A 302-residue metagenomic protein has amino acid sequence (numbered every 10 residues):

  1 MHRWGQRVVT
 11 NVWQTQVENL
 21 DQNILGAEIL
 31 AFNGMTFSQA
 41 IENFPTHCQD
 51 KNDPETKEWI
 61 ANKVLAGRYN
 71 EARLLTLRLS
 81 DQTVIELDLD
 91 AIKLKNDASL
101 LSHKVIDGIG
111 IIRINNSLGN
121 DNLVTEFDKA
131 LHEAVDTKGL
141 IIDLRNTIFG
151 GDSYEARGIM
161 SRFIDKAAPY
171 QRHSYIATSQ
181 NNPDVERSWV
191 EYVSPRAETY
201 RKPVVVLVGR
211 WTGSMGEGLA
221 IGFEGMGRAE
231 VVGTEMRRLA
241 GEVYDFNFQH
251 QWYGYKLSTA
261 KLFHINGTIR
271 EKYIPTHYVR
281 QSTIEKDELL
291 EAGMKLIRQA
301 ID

Functional and structural regions predicted by a protein language model:
M1-L140, L144-G150, P169, Y244-F246 (+3 more regions): Flexible, low-complexity junctional segments that flank or bridge functional domains
V12-W13, R113-S117, D143-T147, S174-I176 (+3 more regions): Active-site-proximal beta-strand/loop segments in catalytic clefts of secreted hydrolases
L20, M35, S117-T125, G150-R157 (+3 more regions): Soluble non-cytosolic domains of exported or imported proteins
L25, A61, L123-A130, D152-I159 (+3 more regions): Stable alpha-helical elements in mature extracytoplasmic
I148-L207, G241-W252, T259-I265, I269-R270: Gly/Ser/Thr-rich loop/hinge elements
P203-G225, E230-R237: Extended C-terminal subregions enriched in glycine
E224, V231-H250, T276: C-terminal soluble interaction/assembly domains
P275-D302: Low-complexity, Gly/Ser/Thr/Pro-rich intrinsically disordered linker/tail segments
